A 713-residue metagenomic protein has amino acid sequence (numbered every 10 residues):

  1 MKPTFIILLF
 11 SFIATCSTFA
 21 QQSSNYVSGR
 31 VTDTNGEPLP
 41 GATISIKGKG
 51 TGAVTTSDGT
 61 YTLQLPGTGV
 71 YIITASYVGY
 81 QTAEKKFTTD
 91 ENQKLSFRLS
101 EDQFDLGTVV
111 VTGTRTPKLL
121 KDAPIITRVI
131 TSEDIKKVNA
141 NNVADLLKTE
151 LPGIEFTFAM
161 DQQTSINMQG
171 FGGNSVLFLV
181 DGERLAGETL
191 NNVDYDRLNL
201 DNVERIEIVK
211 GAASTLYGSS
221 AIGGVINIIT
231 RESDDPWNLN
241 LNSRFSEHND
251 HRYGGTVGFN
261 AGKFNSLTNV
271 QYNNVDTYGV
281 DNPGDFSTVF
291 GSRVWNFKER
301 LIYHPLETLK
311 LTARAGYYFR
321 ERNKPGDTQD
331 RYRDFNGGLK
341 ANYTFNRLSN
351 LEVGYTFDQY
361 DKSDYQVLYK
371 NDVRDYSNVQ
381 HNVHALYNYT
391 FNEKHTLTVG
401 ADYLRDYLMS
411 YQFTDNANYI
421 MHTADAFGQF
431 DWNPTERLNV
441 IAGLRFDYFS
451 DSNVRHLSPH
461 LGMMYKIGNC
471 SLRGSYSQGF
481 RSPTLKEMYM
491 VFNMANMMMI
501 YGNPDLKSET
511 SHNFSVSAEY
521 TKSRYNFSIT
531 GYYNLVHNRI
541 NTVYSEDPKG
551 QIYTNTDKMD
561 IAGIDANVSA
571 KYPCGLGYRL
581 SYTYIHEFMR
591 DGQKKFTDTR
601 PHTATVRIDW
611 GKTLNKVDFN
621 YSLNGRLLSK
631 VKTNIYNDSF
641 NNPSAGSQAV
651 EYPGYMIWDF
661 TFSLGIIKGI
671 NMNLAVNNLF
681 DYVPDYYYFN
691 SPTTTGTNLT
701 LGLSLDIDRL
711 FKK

Functional and structural regions predicted by a protein language model:
T32, E37, A42-K47, S76-Y80 (+2 more regions): Short, acidic, small-residue-rich periplasmic hinge/interaction motif at the N-terminus of Gram-negative outer-membrane
T62-Q64, F156, E183-K210: Short acidic/polar hinge/loop motifs at secondary-structure boundaries that mediate gating or recognition
Q93-R98, V143-L147, Q162-N167, L179 (+4 more regions): N-terminal periplasmic accessory domains that precede and gate Gram-negative outer-membrane beta-barrel machines
T127, A144-E183, E204: Extracytoplasmic beta-strand/coil segments of soluble accessory domains associated with Gram-negative outer-membrane
T215, N227, D234-W237, R244 (+1 more regions): Periplasmic-side early beta-strands and strand-to-turn transitions of outer-membrane beta-barrels
Y278, H537, L627-N641, S663-K713: C-terminal beta-signal and adjacent terminal beta-strands/loops of Gram-negative outer-membrane beta-barrel proteins
T328-T344, Y376, S452, S471 (+4 more regions): Outer-membrane beta-barrel signature, preferentially recognizing the C-terminal barrel domain of Gram-negative
T435-V440, Y532-L535, T554-I635: Gram-negative outer-membrane beta-barrel transporters
